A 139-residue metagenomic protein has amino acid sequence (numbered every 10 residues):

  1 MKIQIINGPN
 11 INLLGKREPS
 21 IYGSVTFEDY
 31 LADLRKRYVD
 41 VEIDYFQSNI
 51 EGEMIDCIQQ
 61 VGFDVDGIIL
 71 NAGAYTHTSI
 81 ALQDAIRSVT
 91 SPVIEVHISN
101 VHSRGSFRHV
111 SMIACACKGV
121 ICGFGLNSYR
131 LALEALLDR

Functional and structural regions predicted by a protein language model:
M1-Q4: Extreme N-terminal starter segment of soluble prokaryotic enzymes
P9-I11, G73-T76, S99-V101: Short glycine-rich anion-binding loops that position phosphate/pyrophosphate groups of nucleotides and phosphorylated
L14-E28: Glycine- and acidic-residue-enriched helix-capping/strand-helix junction motifs
D44-G52: Short beta->alpha junction loops
D44-Y45, I94, S103-R139: Short, glycine-/small-residue-rich phosphate/pyrophosphate-handling segment
E53-C57: Short acidic active-site motifs
V61-I68: Short acidic/histidine-rich motifs immediately flanking catalytic phosphotransfer sites in two-component signaling
S79-S88: Short Gly/Thr/Asp-enriched flexible loops that form oxyanion-binding sites at enzyme active sites
